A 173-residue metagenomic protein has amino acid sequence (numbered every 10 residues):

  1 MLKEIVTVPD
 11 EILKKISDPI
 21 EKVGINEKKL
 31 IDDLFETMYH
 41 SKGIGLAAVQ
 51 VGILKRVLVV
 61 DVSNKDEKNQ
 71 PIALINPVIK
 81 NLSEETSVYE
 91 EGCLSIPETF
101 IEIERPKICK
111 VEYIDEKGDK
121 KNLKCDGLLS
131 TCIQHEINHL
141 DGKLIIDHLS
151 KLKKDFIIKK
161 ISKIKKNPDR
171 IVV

Functional and structural regions predicted by a protein language model:
M1-V173: Positively charged
